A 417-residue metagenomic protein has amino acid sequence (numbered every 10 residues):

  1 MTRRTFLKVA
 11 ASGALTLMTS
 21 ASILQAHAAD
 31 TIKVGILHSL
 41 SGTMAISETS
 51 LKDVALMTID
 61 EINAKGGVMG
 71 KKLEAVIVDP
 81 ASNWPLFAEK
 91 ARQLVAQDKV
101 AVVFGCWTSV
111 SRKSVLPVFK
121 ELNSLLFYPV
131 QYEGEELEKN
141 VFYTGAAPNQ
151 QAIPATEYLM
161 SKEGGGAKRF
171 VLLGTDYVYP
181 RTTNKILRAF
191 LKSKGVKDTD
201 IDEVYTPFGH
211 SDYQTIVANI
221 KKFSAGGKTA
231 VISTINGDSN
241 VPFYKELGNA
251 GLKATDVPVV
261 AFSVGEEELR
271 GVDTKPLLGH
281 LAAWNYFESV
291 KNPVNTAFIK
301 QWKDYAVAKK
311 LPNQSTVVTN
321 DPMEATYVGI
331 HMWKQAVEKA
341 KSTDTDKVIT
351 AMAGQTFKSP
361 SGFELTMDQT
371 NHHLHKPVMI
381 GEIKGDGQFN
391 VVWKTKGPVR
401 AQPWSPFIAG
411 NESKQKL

Functional and structural regions predicted by a protein language model:
M1-A14: N-terminal secretory signal peptides and thylakoid transit peptides that target proteins across membranes
A29, D53-A75, G165, S193-D198: Signal peptide-proximal N-terminal region of secreted/periplasmic/extracellular or secretory-lumen proteins
G35-V54, V78-P85, W107-V110, D176-R181 (+2 more regions): Extracytoplasmic "Venus flytrap"
I46-D53, G66-E136, T144, Y205-Q214 (+2 more regions): Beta-alpha junction/loop-to-helix N-cap segments that form part of ligand/metal-binding clefts
E89, E133, N140-A250, P293: Extracellular/periplasmic Venus flytrap/periplasmic-binding protein
L94-C106, F127-P129, R169-G174, G226-G237 (+4 more regions): Periplasmic-binding protein-like
L247-Y327, K341, T395-K416: Extracellular/periplasmic periplasmic-binding protein-like sensory domains
T356-L417: Solvent-exposed, acidic/polar segments of extracytosolic/periplasmic ligand-binding ectodomains
